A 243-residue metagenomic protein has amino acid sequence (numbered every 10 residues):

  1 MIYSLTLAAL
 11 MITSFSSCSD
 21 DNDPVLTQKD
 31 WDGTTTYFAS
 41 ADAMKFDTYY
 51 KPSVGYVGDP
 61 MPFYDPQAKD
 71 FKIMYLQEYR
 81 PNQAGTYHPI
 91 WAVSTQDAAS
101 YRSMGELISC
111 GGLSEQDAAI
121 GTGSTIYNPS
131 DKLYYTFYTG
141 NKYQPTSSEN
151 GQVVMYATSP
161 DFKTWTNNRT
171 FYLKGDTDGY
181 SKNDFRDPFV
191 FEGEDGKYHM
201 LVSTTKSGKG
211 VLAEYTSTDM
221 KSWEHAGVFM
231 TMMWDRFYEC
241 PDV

Functional and structural regions predicted by a protein language model:
M1-L5: Bacterial N-terminal signal peptides that target proteins for export
L7-M11: Sec-dependent N-terminal signal peptides of Gram-positive bacterial secreted proteins and lipoproteins
T13-S17: C-terminal motif of bacterial Sec signal peptides marking the signal peptidase cleavage site
S19-D187, F191-C240: Beta-rich carbohydrate-recognition and catalytic domains
